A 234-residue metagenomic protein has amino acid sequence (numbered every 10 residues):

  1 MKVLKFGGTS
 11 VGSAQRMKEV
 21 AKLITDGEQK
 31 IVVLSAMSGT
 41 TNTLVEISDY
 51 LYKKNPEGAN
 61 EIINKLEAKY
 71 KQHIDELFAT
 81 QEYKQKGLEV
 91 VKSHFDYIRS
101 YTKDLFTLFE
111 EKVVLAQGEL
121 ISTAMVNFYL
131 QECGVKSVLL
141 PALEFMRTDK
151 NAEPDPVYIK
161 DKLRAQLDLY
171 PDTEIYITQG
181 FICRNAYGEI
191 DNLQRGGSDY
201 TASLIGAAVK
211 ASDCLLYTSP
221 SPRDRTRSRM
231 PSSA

Functional and structural regions predicted by a protein language model:
M1-L216, R223: Nucleotide/pyrophosphate-binding catalytic subdomain
Y217-A234: Single conserved hydrophobic/aromatic residue that forms the stacking wall/gate of nucleotide- or nucleobase-binding
